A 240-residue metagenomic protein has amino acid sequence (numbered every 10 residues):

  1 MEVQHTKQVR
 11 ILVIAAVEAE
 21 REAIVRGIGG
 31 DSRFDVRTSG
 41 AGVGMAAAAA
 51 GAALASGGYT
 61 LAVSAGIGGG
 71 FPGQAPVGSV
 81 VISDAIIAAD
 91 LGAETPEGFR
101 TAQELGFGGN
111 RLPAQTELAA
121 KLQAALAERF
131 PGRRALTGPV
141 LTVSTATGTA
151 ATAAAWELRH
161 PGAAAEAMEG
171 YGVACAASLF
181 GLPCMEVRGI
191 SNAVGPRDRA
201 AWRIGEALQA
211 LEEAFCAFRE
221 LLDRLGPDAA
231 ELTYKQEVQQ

Functional and structural regions predicted by a protein language model:
M1-H5: Short boundary motifs at domain starts and secondary-structure transition points
T6-L12: Extreme N-terminal starter segment of soluble prokaryotic enzymes
L12-I14, V63: Conserved beta-strand elements of the Class I
I14-A16, R37: Short hydrophobic segments within beta-strands
A19: Glycine-rich phosphate-binding loops at beta-strand->alpha-helix junctions
E22, R26-Q240: Glycine-rich phosphate- or other oxyanion-binding loops that anchor nucleotides, phosphorylated ligands
